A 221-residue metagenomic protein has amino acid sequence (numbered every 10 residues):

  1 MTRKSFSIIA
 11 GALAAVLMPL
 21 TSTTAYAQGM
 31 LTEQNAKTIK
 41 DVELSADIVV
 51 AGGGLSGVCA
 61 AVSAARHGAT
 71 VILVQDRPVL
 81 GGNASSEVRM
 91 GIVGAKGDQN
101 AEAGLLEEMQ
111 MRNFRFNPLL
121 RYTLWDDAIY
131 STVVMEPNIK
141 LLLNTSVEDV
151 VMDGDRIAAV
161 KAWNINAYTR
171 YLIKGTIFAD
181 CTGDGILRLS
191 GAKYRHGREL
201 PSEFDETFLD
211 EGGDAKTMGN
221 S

Functional and structural regions predicted by a protein language model:
M1-A12: Bacterial N-terminal signal peptides that target proteins for export
A10-S22: Bacterial N-terminal signal peptides
A27, K37, S45, S63 (+4 more regions): Conserved N-terminal/central alpha/beta ligand/cofactor-binding core
K40-G54: Beta1/beta-strand and adjacent pyrophosphate-binding region of the FAD-binding site in flavoprotein oxidoreductases
L44-A46, A167-I177: Core beta-strand elements of the Rossmann-like FAD/NAD(P) dinucleotide-binding domain in flavoenzyme oxidoreductases
A51, I173-G183: Short hydrophobic core segments
G57: N-terminal Rossmann-fold NAD(P) dinucleotide-binding loop
D180-S221: Glycine-rich loop(s) and the adjacent beta-strand/alpha-helix scaffold that form part
